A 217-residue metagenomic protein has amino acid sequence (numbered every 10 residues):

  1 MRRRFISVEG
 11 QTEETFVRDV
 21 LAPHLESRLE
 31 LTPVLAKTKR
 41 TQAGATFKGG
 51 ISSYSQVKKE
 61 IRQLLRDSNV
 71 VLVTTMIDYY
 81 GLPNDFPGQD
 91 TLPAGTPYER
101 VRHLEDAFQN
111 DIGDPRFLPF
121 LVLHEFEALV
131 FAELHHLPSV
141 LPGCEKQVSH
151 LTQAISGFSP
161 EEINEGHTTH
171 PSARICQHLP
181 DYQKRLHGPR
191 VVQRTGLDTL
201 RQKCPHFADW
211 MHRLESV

Functional and structural regions predicted by a protein language model:
M1-R2, E14-G44, K58-V217: C-terminal accessory helical subdomains adjacent to catalytic cores in phosphodiester- and nucleotide-handling enzymes
F5-I6: Conserved beta-strand elements of the Class I
G10-T12: Short polar catalytic/cofactor-binding loops
